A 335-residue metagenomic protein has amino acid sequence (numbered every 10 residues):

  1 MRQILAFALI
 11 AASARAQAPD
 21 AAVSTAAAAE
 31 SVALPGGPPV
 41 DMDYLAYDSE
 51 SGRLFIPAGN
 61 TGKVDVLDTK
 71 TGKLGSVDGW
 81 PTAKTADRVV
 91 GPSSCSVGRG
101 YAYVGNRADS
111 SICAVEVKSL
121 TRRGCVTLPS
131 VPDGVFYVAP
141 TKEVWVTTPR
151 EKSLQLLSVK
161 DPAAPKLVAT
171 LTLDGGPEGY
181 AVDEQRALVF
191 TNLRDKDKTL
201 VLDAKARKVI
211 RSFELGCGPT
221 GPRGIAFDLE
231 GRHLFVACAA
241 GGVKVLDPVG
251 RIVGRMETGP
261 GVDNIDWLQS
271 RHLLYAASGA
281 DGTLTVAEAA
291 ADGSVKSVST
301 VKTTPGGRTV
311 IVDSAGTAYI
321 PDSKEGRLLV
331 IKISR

Functional and structural regions predicted by a protein language model:
M1-I4: Positively charged n-region of N-terminal signal peptides that target proteins for export
A8-A16: Hydrophobic h-region of N-terminal signal peptides that target proteins for export in Gram-negative bacteria
R15-R335: Predominantly soluble domains enriched in secretory-pathway, periplasmic, or organellar proteins
